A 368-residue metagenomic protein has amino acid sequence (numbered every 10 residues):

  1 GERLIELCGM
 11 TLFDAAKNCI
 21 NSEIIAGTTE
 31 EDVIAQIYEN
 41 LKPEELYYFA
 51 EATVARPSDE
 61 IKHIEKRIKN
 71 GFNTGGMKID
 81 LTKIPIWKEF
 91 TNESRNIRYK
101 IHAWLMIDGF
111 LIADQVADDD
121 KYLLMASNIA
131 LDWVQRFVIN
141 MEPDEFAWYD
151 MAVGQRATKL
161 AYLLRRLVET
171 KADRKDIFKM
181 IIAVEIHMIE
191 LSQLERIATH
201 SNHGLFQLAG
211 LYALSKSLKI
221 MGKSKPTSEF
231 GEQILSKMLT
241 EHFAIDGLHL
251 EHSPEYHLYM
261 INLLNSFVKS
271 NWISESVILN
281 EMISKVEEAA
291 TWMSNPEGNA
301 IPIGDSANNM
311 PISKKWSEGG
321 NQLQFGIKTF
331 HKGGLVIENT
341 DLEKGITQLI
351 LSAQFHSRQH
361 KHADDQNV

Functional and structural regions predicted by a protein language model:
G1-T82: Extreme N-terminal leader/anchor segments
G9, N21, I25, E39-P43 (+8 more regions): Generic surface-pattern signal
E44, D59, H63, R67-K69 (+6 more regions): Sequence-level motif detector for i,i+2 pairs with an aromatic at +2
S58-E65, A113-D114, R165-E169, K219-S224 (+1 more regions): Short low-complexity stretches enriched in small and charged residues
T74-R98, L111-V116: Asp/Glu-centered strand-loop micro-motifs enriched in Gly/Pro and often flanked by an aromatic residue
T91-N92, P143, F355-H356: Short alpha-helical segments and helix-capping/turn motifs at coil-helix boundaries
R95-I283: Aromatic-lined, polymer-binding surfaces characteristic of secreted/periplasmic polysaccharide-degrading enzymes
A244, L248-V368: Carbohydrate-active enzyme catalytic cores, enriched for enzymes that act on polyanionic acidic polysaccharides
